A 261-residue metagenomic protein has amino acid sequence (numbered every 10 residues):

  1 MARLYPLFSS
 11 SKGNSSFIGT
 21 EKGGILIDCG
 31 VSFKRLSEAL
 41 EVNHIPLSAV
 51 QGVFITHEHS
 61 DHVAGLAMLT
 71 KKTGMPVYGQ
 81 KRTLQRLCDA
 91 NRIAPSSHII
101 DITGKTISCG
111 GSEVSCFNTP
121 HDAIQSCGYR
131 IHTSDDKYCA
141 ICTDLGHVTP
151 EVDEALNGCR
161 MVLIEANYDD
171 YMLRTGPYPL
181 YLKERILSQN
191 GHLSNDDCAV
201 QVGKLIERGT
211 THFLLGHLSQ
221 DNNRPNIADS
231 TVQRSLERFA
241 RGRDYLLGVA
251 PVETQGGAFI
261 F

Functional and structural regions predicted by a protein language model:
M1-N43, C127-T143, M161: Conserved beta-strand hairpin/beta-sheet module of binuclear metal-dependent hydrolase folds, prominently
Y5-S15, E58-H62, L66, C116: Structured catalytic core of nucleotide-sugar glycosyltransferases
I27-G30, Q51-E58, Y78-K81, A140-T143 (+3 more regions): Active-site neighborhood of phospho(di)ester-bond hydrolases with catalytic His/Asp-centered motifs
F33-G79, H98: Active-site metal-binding motif and surrounding structural segment of the metallo-beta-lactamase
H59-V63, L84-R86, A123-I124, V148-P150 (+2 more regions): Active-site environment of divalent metal-dependent phosphoester hydrolases
A64-T73, C88-A90, N223-S230: Metal-dependent catalytic neighborhoods of phosphoester/phosphodiester hydrolases
K81-D136: Metallo-beta-lactamase
P150-V249: Cap/insert and terminal regions of metallo-dependent hydrolase folds
